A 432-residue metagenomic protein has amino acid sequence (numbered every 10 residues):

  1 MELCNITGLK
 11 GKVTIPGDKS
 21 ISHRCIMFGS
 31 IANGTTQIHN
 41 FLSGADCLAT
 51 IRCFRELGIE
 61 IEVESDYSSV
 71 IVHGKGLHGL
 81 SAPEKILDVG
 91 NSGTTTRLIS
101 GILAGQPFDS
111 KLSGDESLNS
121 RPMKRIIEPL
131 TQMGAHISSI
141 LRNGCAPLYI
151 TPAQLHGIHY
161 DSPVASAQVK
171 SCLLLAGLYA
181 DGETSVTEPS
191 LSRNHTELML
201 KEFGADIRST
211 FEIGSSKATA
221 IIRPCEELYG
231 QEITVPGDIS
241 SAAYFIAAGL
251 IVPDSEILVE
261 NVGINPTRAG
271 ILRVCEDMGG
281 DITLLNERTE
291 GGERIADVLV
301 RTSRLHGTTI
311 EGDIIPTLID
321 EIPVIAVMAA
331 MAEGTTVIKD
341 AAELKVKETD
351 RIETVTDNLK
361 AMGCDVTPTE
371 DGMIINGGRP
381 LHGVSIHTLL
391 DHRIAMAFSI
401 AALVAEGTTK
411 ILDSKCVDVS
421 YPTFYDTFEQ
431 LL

Functional and structural regions predicted by a protein language model:
M1-L432: Structural preference for solvent-exposed beta-strand-turn elements and adjacent flexible terminal/loop segments within
